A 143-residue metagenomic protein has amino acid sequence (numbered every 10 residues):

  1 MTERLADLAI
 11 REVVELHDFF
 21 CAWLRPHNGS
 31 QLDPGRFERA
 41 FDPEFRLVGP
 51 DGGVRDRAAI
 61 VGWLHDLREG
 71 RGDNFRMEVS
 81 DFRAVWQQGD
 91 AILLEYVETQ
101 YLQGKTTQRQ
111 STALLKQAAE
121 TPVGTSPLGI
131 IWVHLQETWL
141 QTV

Functional and structural regions predicted by a protein language model:
M1-R25, G29-Q31, R46-V143: A beta-strand edge to alpha-helix "cap/lid" segment located at domain peripheries
P34: Generic structural marker for isolated residues within well-ordered, non-membrane alpha-helices of soluble domains
